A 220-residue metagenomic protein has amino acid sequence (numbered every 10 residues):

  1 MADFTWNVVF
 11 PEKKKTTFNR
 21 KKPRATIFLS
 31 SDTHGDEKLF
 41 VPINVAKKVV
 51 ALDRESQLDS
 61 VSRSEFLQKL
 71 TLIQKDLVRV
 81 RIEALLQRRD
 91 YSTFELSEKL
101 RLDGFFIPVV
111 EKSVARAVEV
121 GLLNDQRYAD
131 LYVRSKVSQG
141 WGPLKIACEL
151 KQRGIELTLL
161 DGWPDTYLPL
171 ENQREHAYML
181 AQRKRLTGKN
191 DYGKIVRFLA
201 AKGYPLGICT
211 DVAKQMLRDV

Functional and structural regions predicted by a protein language model:
M1-V220: An alpha-helical, amphipathic repeat domain used for nucleic-acid recognition, typified by the mTERF helical solenoid
